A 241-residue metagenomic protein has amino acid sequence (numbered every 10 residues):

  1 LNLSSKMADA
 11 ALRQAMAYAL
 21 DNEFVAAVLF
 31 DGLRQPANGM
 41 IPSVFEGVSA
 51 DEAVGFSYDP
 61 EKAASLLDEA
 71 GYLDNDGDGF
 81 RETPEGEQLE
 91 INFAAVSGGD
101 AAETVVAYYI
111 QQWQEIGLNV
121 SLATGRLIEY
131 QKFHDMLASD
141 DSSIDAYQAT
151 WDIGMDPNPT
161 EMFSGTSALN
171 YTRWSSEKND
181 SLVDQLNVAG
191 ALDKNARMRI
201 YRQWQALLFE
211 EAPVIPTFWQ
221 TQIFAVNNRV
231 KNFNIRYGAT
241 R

Functional and structural regions predicted by a protein language model:
L1-S4, A10, Q14, L89-I91 (+2 more regions): Short, intrinsically disordered, charge-balanced linker/junction segments flanking boundaries in proteins
L3-S5, D31, A95-S97, T124-R126 (+1 more regions): A mature extracytoplasmic/lumenal domain signature
S4-L12, L73, A189-L192: Short helix-loop capping/hinge motifs at secondary-structure junctions, enriched in acidic/polar residues
L12-R13, V25, A63, Y130-A138: Short, hydrophobic alpha-helical packing/hinge segments within bilobed ligand-binding/sensory domains
A17-A53, A101-Q111, D135-R241: Detector for C-terminal structural segments
D59-A64, Y108: Thiotemplate assembly-line natural product biosynthesis machinery
L73-I153: Ligand/substrate-recognition segments at binding pockets and active sites
